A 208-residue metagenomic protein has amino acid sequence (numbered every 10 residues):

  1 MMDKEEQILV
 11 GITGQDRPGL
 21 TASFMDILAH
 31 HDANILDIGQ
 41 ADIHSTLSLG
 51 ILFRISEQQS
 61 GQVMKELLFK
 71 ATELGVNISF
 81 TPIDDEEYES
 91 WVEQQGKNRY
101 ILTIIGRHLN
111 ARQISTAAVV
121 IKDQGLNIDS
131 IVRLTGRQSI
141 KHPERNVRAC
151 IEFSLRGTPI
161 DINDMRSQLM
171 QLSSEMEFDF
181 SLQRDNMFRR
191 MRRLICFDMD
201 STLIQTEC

Functional and structural regions predicted by a protein language model:
M1-R192: A conserved regulatory-domain signal marking ACT and ACT-like small-molecule sensing domains and adjacent regulatory
G50, E207-C208: A general alpha-helix detector
R193-E207: Asp-based phosphoryl-transfer active-site loop
